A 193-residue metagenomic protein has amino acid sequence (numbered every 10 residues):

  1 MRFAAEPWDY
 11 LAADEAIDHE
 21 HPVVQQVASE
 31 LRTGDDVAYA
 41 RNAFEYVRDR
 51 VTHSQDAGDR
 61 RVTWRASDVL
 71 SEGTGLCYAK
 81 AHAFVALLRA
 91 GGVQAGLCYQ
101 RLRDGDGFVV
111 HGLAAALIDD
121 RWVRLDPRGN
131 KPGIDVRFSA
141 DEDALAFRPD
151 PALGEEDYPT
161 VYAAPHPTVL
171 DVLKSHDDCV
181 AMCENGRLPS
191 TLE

Functional and structural regions predicted by a protein language model:
R2-E72: Secondary-structure boundary elements
R2-P7, A12-H19, C98-E193: His-Asp-centered catalytic microenvironments across diverse enzyme cores, prominently the transglutaminase-like
G34, H53, A57, R61 (+5 more regions): Generic marker of "main functional regions" within proteins
E45-D49, A86, A90, A116: Residue-level signal for well-ordered alpha-helical scaffold segments within enzymatic catalytic domains
S54-G112: Active-site neighborhood of thiol-dependent amide/isopeptide-bond enzymes
